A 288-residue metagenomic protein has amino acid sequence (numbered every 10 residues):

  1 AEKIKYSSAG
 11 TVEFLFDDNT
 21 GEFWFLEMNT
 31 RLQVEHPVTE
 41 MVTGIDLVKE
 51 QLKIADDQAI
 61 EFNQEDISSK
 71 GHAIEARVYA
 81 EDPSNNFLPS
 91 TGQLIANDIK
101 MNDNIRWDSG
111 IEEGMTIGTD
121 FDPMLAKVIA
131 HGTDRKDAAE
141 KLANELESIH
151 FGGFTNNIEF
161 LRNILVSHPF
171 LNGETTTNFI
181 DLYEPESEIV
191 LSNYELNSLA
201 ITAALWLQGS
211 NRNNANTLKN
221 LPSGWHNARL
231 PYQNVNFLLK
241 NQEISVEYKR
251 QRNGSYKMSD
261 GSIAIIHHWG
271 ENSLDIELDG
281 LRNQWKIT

Functional and structural regions predicted by a protein language model:
A1-K5, A59-F62: Conserved ATP-binding module of the ATP-grasp superfamily
I4-S8, D120-D122: Short loop/turn motifs at secondary-structure junctions and domain boundaries
I4-Y6, M101-R106, L281: Short secondary-structure junctions
Y6-Q33: Conserved metal-phosphate-binding beta-hairpin within the catalytic cores of diverse ATP-dependent phosphoryl-transfer
L15-D18, Q33, P37-M258: Catalytic cores of soluble metabolic enzymes centered on carboxylation/carboxyl-transfer
T30-L32, S262-I265, R282-N283: Short, surface-exposed beta-strand-loop junctions and turns on beta-sheet-rich folds
E75, N85, S273-T288: Structured, non-catalytic alpha/beta "coupling" segments that mediate domain-domain communication and provide generic
K249-S273: Central antiparallel beta-sheet cores of small beta-barrel/beta-sandwich binding domains
